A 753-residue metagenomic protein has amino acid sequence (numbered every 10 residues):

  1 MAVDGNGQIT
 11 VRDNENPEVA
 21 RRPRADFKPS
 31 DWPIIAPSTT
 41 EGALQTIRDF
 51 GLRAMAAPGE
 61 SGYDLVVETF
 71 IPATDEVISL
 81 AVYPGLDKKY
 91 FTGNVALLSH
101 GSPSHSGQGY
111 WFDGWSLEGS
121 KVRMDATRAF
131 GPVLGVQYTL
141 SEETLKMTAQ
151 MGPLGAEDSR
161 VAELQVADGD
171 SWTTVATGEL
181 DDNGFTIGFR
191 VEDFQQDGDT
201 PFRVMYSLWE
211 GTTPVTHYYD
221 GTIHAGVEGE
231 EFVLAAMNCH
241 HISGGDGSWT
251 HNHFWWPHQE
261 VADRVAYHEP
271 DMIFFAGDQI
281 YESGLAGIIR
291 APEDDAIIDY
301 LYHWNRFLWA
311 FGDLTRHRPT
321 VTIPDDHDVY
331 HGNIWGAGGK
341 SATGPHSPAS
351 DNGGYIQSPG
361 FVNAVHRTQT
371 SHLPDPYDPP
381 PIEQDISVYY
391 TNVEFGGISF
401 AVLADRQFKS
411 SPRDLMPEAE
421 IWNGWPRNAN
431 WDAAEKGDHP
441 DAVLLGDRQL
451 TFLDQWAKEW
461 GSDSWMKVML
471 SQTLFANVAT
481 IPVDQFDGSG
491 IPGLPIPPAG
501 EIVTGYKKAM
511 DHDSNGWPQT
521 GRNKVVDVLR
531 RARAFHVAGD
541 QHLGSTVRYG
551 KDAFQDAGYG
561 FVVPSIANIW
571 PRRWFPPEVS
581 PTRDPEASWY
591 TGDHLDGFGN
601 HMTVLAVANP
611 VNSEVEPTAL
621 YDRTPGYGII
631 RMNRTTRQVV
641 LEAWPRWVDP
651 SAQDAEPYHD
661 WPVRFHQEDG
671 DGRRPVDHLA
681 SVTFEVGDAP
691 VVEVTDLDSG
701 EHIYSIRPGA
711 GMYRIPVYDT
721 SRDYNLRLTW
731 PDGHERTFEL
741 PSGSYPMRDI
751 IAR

Functional and structural regions predicted by a protein language model:
M1, D49-A57, V66-E68, A96-L98 (+4 more regions): Residues within well-ordered beta-strands of beta-sheet-rich folds
M1-L44: Accessory carbohydrate-binding/adhesion or oligomerization-edge regions at the termini of glycan-active proteins
Q45-L80, V639: Carbohydrate-binding surfaces in secreted/extracellular proteins
Y63, F70-Y110: Flexible glycan-contacting loops in extracellular carbohydrate-active proteins
V82-P84, D170-F185, R664, E701-G711 (+1 more regions): Solvent-exposed serine/threonine-rich low-complexity stretches and specific carbohydrate-binding patches
H105-G109, G114-E118, G131, L140-E142 (+5 more regions): Long, structured stretches of catalytic cores involved in phosphate-ester chemistry, encompassing
R128-L134: Proline-enriched interdomain boundary motifs that mark the N-terminal boundary and often initiate the first structured
T186-D193: Ligand-binding face of N-terminal immunoglobulin V-set domains in extracellular IgSF glycoproteins
